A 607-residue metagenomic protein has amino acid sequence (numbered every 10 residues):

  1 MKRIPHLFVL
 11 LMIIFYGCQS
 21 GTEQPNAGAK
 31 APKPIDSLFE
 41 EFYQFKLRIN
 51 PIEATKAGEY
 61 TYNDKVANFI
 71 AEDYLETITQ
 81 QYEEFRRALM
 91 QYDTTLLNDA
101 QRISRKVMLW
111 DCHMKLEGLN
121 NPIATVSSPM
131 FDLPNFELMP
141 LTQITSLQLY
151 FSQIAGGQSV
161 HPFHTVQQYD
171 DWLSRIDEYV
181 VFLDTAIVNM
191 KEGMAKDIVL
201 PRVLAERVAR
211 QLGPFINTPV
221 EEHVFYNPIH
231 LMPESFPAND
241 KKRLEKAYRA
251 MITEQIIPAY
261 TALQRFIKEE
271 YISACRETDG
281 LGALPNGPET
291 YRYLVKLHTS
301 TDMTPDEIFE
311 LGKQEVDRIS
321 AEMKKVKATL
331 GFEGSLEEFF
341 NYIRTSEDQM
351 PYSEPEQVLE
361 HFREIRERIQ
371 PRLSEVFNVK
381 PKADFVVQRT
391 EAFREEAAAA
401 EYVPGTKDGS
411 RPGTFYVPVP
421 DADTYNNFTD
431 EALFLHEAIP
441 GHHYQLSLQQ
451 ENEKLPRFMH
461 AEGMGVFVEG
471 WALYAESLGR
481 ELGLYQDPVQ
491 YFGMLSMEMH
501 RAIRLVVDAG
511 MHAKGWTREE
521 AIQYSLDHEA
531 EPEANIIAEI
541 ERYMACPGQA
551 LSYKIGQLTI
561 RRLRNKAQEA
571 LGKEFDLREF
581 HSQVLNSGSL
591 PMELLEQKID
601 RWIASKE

Functional and structural regions predicted by a protein language model:
K2-V9: Sec-dependent signal peptide recognition, specifically the positively charged N-region followed immediately by
I14-G17: C-terminal motif of bacterial Sec signal peptides marking the signal peptidase cleavage site
Q19-E607: N-terminal maturation segment of proteins
